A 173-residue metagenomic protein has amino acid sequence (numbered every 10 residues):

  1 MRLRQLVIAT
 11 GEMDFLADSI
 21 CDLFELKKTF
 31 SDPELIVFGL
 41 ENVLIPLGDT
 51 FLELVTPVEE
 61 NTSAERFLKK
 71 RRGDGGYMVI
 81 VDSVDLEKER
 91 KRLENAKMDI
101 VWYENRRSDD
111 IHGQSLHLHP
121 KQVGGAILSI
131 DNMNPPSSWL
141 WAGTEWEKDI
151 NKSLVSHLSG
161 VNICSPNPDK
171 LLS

Functional and structural regions predicted by a protein language model:
M1-F15, D74-V81, N134-L172: N-terminal beta-strand motif that seeds the catalytic metal site of vicinal oxygen chelate
V7-F51, E94-G113, L118, N162-S173: Core segments of cupin and vicinal oxygen chelate
I20-D22, F67-K70, N151-S153: A short alpha-helix capping/helix-coil boundary motif
D32-P33, S63-F67, N105, W139-A142: Short, tandemly repeated low-complexity microdomains enriched for cysteine and small residues
V37, N61, P136-S137: Flexible, glycine-rich phosphate/dinucleotide-binding loops and adjacent beta-alpha linkers at cofactor/substrate
N42-L44, G48-V81, E87-A96, I100-V101 (+2 more regions): Active-site-adjacent scaffolding segments
E53, R90-G160: Vicinal oxygen chelate
